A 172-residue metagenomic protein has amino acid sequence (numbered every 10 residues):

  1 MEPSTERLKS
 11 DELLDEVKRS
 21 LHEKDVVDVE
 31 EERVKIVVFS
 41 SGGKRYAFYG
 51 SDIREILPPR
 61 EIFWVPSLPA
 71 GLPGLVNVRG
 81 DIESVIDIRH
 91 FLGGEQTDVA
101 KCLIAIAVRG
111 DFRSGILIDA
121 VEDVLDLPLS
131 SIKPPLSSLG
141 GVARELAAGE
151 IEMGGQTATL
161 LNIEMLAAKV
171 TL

Functional and structural regions predicted by a protein language model:
M1-L172: An acidic, low-aromatic, low-complexity terminal/linker signal
